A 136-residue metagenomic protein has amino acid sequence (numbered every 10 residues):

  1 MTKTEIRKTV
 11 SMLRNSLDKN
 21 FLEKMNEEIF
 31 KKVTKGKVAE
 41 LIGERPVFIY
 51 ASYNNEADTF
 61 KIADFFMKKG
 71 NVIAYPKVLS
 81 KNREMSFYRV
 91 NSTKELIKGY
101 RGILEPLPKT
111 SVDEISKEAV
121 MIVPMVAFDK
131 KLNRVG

Functional and structural regions predicted by a protein language model:
M1-L104, P108-S116: N-terminal active-site beta-alpha-beta segment that forms phosphate/nucleotide-binding and substrate-recognition loops
Y53-N55, V126-D129: Short glycine-rich anion-binding loops that position phosphate/pyrophosphate groups of nucleotides and phosphorylated
A119: Acidic donor-binding loop of glycosyltransferase active sites
D129-G136: Glycine/threonine-rich flexible loop motifs
